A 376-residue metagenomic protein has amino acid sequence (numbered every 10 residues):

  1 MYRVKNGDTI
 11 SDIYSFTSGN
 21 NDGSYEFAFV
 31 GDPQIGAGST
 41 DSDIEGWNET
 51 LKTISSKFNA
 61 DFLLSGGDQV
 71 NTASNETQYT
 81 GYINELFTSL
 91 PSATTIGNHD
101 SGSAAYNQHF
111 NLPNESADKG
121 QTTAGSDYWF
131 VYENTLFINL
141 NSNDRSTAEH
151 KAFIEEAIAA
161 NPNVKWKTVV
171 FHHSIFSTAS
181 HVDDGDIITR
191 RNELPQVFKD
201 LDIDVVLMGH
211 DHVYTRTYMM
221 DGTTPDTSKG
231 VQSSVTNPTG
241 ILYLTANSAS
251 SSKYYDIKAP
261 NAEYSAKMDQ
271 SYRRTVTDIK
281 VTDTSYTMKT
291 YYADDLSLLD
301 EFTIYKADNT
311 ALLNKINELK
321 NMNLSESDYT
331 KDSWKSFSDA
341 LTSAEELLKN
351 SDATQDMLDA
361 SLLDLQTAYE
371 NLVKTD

Functional and structural regions predicted by a protein language model:
M1-S15, E76-K165, I188, E193 (+2 more regions): Extended active-site neighborhood of metal-dependent phosphoesterases/phosphodiesterases
R3-S74: N-terminal active-site segment of His-dependent metallophosphoesterases
G23-E26, F58-S65, F87-A93, Y132-F137 (+4 more regions): Loop/turn elements at helix/coil->beta-strand transitions in domains of secreted/extracellular proteins
F29-G31, F62-D68, T72, P91-N98 (+4 more regions): Active-site neighborhood of phospho(di)ester-bond hydrolases with catalytic His/Asp-centered motifs
P33-D43, G66-Q78, L136-R145, A179-G185: The substrate-binding groove and active-site-proximal loops of carbohydrate-active enzymes, especially glycoside
S42-G46, V164-V206, T224: Active-site-proximal segments of metal-dependent phosphoesterases and phosphodiesterases across multiple
L136, F171, I175, S265-E301: Extracellular low-complexity, Gly/Ser/Thr-rich intrinsically disordered linkers and protease-sensitive activation/hinge
A307-D376: Beta-rich interaction/scaffold domains
